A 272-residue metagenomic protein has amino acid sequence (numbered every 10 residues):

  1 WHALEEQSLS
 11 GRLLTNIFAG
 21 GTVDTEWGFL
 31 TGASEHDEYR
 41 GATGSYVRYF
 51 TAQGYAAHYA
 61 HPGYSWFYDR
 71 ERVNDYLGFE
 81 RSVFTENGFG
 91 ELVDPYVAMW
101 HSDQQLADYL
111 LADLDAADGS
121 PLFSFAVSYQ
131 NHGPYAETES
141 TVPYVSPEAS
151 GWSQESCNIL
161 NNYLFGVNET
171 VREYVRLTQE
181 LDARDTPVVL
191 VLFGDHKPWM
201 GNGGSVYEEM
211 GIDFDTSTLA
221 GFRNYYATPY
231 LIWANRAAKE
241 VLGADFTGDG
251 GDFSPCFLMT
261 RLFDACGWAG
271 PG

Functional and structural regions predicted by a protein language model:
W1-G272: Solvent-exposed soluble domains appended to multi-pass membrane proteins
